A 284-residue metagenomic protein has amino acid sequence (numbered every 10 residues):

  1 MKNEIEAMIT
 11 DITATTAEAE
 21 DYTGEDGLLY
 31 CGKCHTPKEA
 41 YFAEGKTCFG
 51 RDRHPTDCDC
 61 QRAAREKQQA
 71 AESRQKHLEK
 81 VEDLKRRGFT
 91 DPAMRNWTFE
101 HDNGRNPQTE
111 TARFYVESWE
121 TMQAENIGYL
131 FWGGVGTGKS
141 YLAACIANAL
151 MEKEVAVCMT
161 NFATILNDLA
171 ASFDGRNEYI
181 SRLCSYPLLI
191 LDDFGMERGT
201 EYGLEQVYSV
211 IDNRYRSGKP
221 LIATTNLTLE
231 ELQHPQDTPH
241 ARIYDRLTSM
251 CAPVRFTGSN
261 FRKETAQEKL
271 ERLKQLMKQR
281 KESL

Functional and structural regions predicted by a protein language model:
M1-N103, E264-L284: A short, basic N-terminal segment
C60, G104, F162, F256-G258: Active-site donor-binding loop signature of nucleotide-sugar glycosyltransferases
R87-Y129: Pre-Walker A (pre-P-loop) alpha-helix and adjacent loop at the N terminus of AAA/AAA+ ATPase modules, a conserved
P107-V116, A124, A147-L188, R198-E205: Short glycine-rich substrate-engagement loop in P-loop NTPases that contacts/grips substrate
Q123-A143: Walker A/P-loop nucleotide-binding motif
I127-F131, P187-L189, L221: Generic beta-sheet signal
N167-D168, E197-L284: Replace "adjacent to P-loop NTPase cores in ATP/GTP-dependent enzymes" with "adjacent to NTP-binding cores
D193-F194: Walker B catalytic acidic pair
